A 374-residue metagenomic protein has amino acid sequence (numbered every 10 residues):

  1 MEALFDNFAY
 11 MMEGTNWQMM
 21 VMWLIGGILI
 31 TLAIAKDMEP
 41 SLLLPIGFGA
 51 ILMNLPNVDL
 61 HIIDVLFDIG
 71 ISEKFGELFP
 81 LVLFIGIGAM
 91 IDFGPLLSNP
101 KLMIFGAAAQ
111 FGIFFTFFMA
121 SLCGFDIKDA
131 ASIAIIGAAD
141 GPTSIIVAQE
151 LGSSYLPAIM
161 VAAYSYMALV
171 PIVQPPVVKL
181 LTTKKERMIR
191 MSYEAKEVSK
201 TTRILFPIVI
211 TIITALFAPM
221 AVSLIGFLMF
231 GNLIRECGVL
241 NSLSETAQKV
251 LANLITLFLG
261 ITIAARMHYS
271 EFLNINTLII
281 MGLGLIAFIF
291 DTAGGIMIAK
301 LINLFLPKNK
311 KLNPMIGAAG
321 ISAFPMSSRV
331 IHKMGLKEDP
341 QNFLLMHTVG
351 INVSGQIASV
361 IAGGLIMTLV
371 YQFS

Functional and structural regions predicted by a protein language model:
M1-G14, M20, P176-L205, V239-E245 (+1 more regions): Intrinsically disordered, low-complexity non-transmembrane regions of multi-pass membrane transporters
M1-I63: N-terminal alpha-helical transmembrane segments of multi-pass membrane transport and channel/translocase proteins
L29, L52, G76-L97, G231-I234 (+1 more regions): Hydrophobic transmembrane alpha-helices of secondary-active transporters and Na+-translocating membrane complexes
I85-M90, F105-F115, M119, C123-Y155 (+2 more regions): Alpha-helical membrane segments and immediately flanking helix-loop junctions that form or couple to the substrate/ion
P95-F117, Y269-I296, T348, N352: Entry/N-cap segments of selected transmembrane alpha helices and their immediately preceding amphipathic helices
Y155-I172, M281-D291, M315-A319: Alpha-helical transmembrane segments
S165-V239: Membrane-embedded hairpin module used as a gating/binding unit in multi-pass transport and secretion proteins
I210-A299: Transmembrane helical segments that form the transport core of multi-pass membrane transport proteins
